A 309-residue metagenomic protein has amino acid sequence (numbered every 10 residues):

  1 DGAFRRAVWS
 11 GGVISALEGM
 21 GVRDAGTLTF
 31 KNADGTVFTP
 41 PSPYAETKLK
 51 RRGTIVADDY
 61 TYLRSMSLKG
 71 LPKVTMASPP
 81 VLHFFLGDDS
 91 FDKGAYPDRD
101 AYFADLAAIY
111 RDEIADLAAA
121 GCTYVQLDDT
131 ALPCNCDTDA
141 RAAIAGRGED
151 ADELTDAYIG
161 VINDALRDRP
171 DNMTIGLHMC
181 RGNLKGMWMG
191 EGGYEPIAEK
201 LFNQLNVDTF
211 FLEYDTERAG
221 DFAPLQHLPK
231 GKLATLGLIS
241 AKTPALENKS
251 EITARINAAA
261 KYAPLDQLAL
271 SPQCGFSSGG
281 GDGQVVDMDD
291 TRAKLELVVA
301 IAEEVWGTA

Functional and structural regions predicted by a protein language model:
D1-A309: Domain-level signal for soluble alpha/beta catalytic cores
